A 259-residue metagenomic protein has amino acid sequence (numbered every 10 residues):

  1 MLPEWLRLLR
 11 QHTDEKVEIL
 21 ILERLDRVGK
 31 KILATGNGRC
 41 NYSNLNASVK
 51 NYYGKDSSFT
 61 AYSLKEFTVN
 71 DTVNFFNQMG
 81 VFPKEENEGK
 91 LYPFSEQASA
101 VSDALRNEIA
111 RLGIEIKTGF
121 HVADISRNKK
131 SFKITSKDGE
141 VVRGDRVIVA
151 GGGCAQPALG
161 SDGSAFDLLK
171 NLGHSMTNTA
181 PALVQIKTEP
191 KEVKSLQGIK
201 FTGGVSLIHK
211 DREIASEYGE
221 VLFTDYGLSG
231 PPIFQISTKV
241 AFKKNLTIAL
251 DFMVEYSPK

Functional and structural regions predicted by a protein language model:
M1-I21: N-terminal Rossmann-like FAD-binding beta1-loop-alpha1 element of flavoenzymes
L20-L22, V122-A123, V141-S161, L168-K170 (+1 more regions): Short hydrophobic core segments
D26-V28, L33-A34, Y42-N46, S175-N178 (+1 more regions): An anion/pyrophosphate-binding glycine-rich loop and adjacent beta-alpha core in soluble alpha-beta enzymes
N37-E88: Glycine-rich active-site loop/strand segments that organize a redox cofactor
T60-T68, N87-N107, K117, Q156-S161 (+1 more regions): Short beta-strand to alpha-helix junction loop
I109-A123, T179: A conserved beta-strand/loop element that lines the FAD pocket in flavoprotein oxidoreductases
K117, S136-R146, S216-G219: Core beta-strand elements of the Rossmann-like FAD/NAD(P) dinucleotide-binding domain in flavoenzyme oxidoreductases
T118-S131, V184: A conserved short coil-to-beta-strand element within the FAD-binding core of flavoproteins
